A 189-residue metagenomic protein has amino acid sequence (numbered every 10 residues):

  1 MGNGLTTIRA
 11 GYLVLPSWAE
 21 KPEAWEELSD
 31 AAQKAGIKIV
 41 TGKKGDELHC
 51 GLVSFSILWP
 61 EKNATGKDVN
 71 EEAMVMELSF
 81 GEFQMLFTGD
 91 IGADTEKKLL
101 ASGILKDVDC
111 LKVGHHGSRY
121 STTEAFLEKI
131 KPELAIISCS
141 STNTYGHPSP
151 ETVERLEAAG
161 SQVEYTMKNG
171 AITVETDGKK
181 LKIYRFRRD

Functional and structural regions predicted by a protein language model:
M1-D189: Non-globular, low-confidence helical/coil segments that flank catalytic cores
